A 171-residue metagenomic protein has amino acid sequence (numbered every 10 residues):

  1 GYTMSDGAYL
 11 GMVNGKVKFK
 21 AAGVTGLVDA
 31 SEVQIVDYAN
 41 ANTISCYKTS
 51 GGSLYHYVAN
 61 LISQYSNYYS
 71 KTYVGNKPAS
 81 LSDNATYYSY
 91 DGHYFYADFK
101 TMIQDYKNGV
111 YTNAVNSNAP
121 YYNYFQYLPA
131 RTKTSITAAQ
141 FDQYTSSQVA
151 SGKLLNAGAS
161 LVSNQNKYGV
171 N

Functional and structural regions predicted by a protein language model:
Y2-E32: SH3/SH3-like beta-barrel superfamily modules
N14, G169-V170: Short, well-ordered loop/turn elements at secondary-structure boundaries
G15, A159-L161: Short, charged amphipathic recognition helices of the HTH superfamily and cognate SANT/SANTA-like modules
K20-N84, Y90: Boundary regions of SH3-family modules and the immediately adjacent low-complexity/disordered segments in eukaryotic
S66, S70-G158: N-terminal export signals and maturation junctions of secreted/periplasmic proteins
V162, V170-N171: Short, functionally critical alpha-helical segments immediately adjacent to catalytic or ligand/cofactor-binding
